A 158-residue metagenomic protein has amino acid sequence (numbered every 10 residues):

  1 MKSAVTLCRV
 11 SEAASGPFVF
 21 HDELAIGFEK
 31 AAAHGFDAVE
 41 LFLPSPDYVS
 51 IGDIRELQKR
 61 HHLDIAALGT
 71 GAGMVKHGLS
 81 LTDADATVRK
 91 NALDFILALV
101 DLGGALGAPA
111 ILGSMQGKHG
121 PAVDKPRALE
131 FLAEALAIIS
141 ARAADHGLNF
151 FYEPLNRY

Functional and structural regions predicted by a protein language model:
M1-A105, A137, A144: N-terminal pre-domain/capping segments
L79-Y158: Active-site acidic/histidine proton-transfer and metal-coordination neighborhood in alpha/beta enzyme cores
